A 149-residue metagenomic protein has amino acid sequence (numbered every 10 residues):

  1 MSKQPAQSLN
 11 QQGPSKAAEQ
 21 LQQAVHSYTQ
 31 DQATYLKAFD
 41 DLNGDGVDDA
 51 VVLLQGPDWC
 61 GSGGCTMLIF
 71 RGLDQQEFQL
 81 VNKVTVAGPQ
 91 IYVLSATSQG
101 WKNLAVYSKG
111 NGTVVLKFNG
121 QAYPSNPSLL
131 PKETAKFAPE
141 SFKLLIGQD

Functional and structural regions predicted by a protein language model:
M1-Q12, Y92-D149: Acidic, small-residue rich beta-repeat scaffolds with periodic aromatic anchors
S2-A17, S62-N82, V115-Y123: Beta-propeller blade repeat segments, especially FG-GAP/WD-type strand-to-loop junctions in 6- to 7-bladed propeller
T29-A38, G110: Signature of short aromatic-glycine-proline-rich micro-motifs recurring in repeat-based ectodomains
A38-D45, S95: Acidic, divalent-cation-chelating loop motifs in proteins
F39, Q55-G56: Surface-exposed acidic loop/strand-edge motifs in secreted or periplasmic proteins that form small linear binding
G44-Q55, S98-Y107: Acidic/hydrophobic-patterned starts of short beta strands in beta-sheet-rich repeat architectures
G56-W59, N111: Short glycine/acidic-enriched loop and turn motifs that connect beta-strands
Q79-T97: Surface-exposed, charged secondary-structure patches
